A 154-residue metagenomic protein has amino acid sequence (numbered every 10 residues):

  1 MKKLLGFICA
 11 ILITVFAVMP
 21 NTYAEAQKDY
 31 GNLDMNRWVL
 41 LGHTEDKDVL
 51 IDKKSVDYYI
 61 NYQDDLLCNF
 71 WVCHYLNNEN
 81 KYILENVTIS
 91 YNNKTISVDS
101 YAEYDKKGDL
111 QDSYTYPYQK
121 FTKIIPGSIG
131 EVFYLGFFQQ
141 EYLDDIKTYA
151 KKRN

Functional and structural regions predicted by a protein language model:
M1-L4: Positively charged n-region of N-terminal signal peptides that target proteins for export
I13-Y23: C-terminal segment of classical bacterial N-terminal signal peptides
Y23-N86, S90-N154: N-terminal secretory-pathway/extracellular module detecting exported/lumenal segments and adjacent signal-anchor/first
